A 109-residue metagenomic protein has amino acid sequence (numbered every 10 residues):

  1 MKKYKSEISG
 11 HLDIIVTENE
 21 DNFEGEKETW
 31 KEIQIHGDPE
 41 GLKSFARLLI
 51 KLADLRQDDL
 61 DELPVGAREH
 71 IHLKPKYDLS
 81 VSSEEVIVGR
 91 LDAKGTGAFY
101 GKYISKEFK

Functional and structural regions predicted by a protein language model:
M1-K109: Positively charged, low-complexity terminal tracts and the immediately adjacent first secondary-structure elements
